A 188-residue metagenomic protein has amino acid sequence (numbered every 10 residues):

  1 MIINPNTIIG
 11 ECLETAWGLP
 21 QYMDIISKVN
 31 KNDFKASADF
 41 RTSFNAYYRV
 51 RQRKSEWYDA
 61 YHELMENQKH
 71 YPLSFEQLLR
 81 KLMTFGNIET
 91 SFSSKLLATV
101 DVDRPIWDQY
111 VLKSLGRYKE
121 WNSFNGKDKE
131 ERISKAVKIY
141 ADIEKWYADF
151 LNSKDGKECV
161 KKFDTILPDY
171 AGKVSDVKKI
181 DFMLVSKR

Functional and structural regions predicted by a protein language model:
M1-F85, V102-R188: An N-terminal alpha-helical hairpin/helix-loop-helix interaction module that forms a charged, gly/pro-flexible surface
F92-T99: Short hydrophobic alpha-helical segments that form membrane-spanning helices or hydrophobic packing faces of helical
